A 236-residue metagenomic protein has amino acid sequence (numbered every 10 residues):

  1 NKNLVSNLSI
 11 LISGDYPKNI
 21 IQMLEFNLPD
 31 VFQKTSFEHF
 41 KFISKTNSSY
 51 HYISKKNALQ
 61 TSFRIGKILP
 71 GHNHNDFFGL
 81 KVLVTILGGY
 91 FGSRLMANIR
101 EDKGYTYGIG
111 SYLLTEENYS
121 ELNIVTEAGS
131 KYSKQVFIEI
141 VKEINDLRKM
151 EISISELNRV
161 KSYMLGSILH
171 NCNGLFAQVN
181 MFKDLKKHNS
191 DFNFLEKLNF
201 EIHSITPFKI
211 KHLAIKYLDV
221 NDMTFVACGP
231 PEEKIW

Functional and structural regions predicted by a protein language model:
N1-S36, P70-G71, E101-W236: Charge-rich, well-structured scaffold segments of protease-associated domains
N7, S36-S93: His/Glu-based metal-binding/catalytic segments typifying zinc-dependent metallopeptidases
M23, R64, V82-T85, N98 (+1 more regions): Alpha-helical scaffold segments in soluble metabolic enzymes
I86-Y105, E116: M16/MPP (pitrilysin/insulinase) zinc-metallopeptidase core fold and M16-derived inactive scaffolds
